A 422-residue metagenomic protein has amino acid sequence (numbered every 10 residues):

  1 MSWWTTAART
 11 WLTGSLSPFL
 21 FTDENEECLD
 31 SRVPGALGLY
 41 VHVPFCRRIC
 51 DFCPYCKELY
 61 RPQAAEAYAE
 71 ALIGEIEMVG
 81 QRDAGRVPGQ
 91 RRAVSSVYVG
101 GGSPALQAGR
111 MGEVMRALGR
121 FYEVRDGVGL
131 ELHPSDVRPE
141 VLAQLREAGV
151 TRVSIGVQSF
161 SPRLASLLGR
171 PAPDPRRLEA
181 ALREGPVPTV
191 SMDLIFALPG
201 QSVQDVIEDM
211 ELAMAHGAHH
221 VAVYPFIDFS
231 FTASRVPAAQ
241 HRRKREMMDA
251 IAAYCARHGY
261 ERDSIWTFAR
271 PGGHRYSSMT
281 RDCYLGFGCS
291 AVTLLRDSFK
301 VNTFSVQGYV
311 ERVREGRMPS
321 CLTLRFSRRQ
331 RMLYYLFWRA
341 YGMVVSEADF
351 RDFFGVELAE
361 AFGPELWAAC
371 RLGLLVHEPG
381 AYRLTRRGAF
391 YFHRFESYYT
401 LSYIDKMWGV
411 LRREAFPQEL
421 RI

Functional and structural regions predicted by a protein language model:
M1-L37, R47, G85, Q90-R91 (+1 more regions): Flexible, acidic/Gly-rich N-terminal and inter-domain linker regions that tether and position cofactor-handling modules
A36, E58-R82, A93-V356, E414-A415 (+1 more regions): C-terminal scaffold of the Radical SAM
L39-V41, I155, L384: Short beta-strand motif preference
V41-K57: Local cysteine-cluster metal-coordination motifs and their immediate loop/turn environment, predominantly Fe-S cluster
V356-C370: Short amphipathic alpha-helical interaction segments
C370-G380: A short, conserved structural fragment
Y382-A389: Basic, amphipathic "hinge/linker" alpha-helix immediately C-terminal to the N-terminal HTH DNA-binding motif
A389-I422: Short, amphipathic alpha-helical interaction segments positioned at domain boundaries
